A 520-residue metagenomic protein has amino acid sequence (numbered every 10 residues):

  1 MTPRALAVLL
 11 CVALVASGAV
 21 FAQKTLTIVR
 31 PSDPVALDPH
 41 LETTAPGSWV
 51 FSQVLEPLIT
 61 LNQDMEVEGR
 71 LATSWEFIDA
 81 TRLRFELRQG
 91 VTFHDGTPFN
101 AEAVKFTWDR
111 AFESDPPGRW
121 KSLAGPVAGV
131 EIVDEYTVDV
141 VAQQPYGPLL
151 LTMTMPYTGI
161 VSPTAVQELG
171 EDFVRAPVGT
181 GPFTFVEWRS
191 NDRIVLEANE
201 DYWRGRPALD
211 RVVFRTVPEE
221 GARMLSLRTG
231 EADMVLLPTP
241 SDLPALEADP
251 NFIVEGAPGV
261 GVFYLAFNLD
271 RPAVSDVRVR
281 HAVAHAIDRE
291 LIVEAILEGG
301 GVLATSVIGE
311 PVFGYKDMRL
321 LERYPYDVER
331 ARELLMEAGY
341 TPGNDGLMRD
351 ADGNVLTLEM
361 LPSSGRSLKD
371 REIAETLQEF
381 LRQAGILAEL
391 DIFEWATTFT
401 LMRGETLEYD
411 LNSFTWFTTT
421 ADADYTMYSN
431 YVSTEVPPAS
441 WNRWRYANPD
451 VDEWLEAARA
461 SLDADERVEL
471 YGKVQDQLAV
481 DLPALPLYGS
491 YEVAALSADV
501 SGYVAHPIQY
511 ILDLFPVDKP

Functional and structural regions predicted by a protein language model:
L14, L26, R189, F263 (+3 more regions): Detector for C-terminal structural segments
V29-D79, F106-D109, V178, I508: N-terminal lobe/hinge region of extracytoplasmic solute-binding protein
S32-S48, L71, T97, R119-W120 (+4 more regions): A structural "hinge/loop" feature
E66, T154-P207, R211, G221 (+3 more regions): Gly/Pro-rich hinge or "lid" segments in bacterial periplasmic/extracellular proteins
T73-P117, D139, S226, A273-S275: Aromatic- and charge-enriched surface segment that lines or borders ligand/interaction sites
E76, E86, K121-A165: Surface-exposed binding/hinge segments that line and control ligand-binding clefts or catalytic entry sites
N199-A245, I373-E379, L387-E389, E394: Ligand-site clamp/hinge motif
L303-G343, S364-E372: Structural transition elements
